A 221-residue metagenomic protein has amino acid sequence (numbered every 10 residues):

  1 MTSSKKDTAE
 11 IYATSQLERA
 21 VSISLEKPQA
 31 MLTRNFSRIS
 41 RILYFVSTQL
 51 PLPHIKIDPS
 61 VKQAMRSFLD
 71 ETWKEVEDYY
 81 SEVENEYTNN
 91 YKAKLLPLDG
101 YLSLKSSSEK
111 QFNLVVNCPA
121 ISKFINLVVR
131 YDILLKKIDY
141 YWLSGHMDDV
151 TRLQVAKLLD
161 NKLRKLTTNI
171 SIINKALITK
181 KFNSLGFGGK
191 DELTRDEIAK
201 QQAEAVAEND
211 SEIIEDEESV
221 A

Functional and structural regions predicted by a protein language model:
M1-L127, I133, Y140-W142, K157-A221: Polar/charged low-complexity regulatory segments
T151-A156: Short hydrophobic alpha-helical segments that form membrane-spanning helices or hydrophobic packing faces of helical
